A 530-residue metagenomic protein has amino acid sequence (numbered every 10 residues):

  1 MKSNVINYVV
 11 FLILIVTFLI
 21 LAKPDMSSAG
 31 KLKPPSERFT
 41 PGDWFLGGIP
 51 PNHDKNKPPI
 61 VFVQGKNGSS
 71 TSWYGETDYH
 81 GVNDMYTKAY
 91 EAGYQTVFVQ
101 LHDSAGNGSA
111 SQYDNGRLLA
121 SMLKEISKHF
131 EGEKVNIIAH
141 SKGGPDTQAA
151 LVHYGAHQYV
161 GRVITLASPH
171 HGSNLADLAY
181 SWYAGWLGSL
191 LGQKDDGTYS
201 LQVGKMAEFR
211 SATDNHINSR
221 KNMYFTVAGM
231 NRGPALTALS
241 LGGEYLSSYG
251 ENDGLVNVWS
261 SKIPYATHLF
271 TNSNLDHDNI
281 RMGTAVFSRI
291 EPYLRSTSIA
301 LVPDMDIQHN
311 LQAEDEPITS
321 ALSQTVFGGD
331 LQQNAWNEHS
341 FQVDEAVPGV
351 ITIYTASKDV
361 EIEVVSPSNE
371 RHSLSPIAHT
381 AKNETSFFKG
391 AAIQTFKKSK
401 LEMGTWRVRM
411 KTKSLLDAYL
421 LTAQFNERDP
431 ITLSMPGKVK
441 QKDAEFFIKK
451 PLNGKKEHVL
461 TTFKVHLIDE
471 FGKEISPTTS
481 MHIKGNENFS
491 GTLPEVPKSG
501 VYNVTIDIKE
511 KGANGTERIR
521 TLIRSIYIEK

Functional and structural regions predicted by a protein language model:
S3-A29: Sec-dependent N-terminal signal peptides of Gram-positive bacterial secreted proteins and lipoproteins
S28-G30, I60-Q64, Y113-D214, D253: Serine-dependent carboxylesterase/thioesterase catalytic core of lipase-like alpha/beta-hydrolase/SGNH enzymes
K31-R38, G48-E133: Active-site catalytic motif of lipid deacylating hydrolases and related acyltransferases
N218-E361, R409-S414, S434-P436: C-terminal catalytic-base region of ester-bond hydrolases, centering on the histidine of the charge-relay
F341, A381-T405, K413, L421-Q424: Beta-sandwich interaction modules
S357-G390, L467-S476: Surface-exposed beta-strand/loop patches in noncatalytic accessory domains and peripheral targeting/linker segments
K397-M403, P494-V501: Surface-exposed, short loops/turns at beta-strand junctions within beta-sandwich domains
A423-L433, G512-K530: Short beta-strand elements
